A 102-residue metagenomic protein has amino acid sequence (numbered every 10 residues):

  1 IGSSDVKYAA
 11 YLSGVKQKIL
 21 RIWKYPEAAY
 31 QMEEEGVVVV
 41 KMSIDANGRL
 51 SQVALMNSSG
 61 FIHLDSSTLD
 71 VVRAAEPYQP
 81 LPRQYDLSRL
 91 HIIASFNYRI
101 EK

Functional and structural regions predicted by a protein language model:
I1-Y8: A short, highly charged nucleic-acid-interacting micro-segment common to nuclease and nuclease-linked defense proteins
G2, Q17-W23, D45-N57, L69-P80 (+1 more regions): Conserved "boundary/linchpin" sites in short secondary-structure elements
E27-Q31: Surface-exposed patches in mature extracellular/periplasmic domains of secreted proteins
E33-V38: Short, small/polar residue-rich loop motifs at catalytic or cofactor-binding pockets
N57-H63: A short acidic/small-residue loop/turn micro-motif
